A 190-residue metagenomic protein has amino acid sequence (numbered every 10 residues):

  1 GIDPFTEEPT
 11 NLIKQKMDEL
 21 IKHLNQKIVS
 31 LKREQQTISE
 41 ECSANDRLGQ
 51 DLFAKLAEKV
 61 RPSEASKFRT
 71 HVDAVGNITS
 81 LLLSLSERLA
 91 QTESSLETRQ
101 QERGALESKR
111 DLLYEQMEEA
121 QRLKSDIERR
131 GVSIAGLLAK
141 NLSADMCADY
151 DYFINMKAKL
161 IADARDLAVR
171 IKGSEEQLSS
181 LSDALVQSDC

Functional and structural regions predicted by a protein language model:
G1-C190: Long intrinsically disordered, low-complexity, acidic S/T/P-rich regions of large eukaryotic scaffold/adaptor proteins
